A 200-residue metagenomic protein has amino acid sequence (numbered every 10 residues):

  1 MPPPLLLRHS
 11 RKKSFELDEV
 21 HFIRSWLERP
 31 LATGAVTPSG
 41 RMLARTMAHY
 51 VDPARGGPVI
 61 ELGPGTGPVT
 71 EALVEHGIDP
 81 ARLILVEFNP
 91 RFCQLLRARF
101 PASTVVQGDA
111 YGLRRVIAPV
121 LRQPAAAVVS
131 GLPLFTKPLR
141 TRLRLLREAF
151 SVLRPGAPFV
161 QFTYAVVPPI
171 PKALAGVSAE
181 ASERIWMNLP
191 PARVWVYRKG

Functional and structural regions predicted by a protein language model:
E19-P53: Class I SAM-dependent methyltransferase Rossmann-like catalytic core, especially the SAM/SAH-binding loop
G56-G65: Conserved class I S-adenosyl-L-methionine
T66-I78: Conserved SAM-binding loop of SAM-dependent methyltransferases across substrates and taxa, primarily the Class I
N89: Conserved SAM/SAH-binding beta-strand->alpha-helix loop
F92-R122: S-adenosyl-L-methionine
L143-P155: A short glycine-rich, Lys/Arg-flanked "PGG" loop and its adjoining helix->strand segment in the class I
L153-T163: Conserved beta-strand signature within the Rossmann-like core of class I S-adenosyl-L-methionine
R184-G200: Core SAM-dependent methyltransferase catalytic element
